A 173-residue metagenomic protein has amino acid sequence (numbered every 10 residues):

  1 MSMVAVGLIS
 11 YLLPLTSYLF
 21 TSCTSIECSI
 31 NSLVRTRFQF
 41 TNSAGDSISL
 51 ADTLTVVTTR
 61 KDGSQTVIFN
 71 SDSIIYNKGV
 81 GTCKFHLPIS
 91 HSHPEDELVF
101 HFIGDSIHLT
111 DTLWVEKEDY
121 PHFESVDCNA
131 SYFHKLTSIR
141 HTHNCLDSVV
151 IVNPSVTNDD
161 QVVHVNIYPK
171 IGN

Functional and structural regions predicted by a protein language model:
M1-R37, G172-N173: Bacterial Sec-dependent N-terminal signal peptides
V6, R35-D46, E95-G104, D111: Generic ordered-secondary-structure signal
C23-I30, S73-N173: Extracytoplasmic cysteine-anchoring/structural motifs
T24-C83: Start-of-domain marker
